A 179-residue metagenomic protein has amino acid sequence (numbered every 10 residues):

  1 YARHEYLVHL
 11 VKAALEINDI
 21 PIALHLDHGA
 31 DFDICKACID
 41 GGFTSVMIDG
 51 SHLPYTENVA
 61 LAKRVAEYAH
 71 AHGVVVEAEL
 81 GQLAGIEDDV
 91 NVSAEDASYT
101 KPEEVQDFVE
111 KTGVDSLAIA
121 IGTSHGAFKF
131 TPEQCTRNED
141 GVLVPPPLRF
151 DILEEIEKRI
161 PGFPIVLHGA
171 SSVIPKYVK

Functional and structural regions predicted by a protein language model:
H4-P21, H28-P164, P175-V178: Alpha/beta enzyme core
G169-S172: Short acidic/histidine-rich active-site segments
